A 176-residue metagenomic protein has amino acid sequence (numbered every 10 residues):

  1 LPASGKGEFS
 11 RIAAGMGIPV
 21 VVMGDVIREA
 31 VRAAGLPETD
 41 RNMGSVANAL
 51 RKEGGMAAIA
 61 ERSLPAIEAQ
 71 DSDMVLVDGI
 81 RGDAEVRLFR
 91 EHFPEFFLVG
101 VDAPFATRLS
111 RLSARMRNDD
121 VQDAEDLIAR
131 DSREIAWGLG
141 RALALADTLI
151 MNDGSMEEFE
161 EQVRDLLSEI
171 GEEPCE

Functional and structural regions predicted by a protein language model:
L1-A13: Glycine-rich phosphate-binding P-loop
G5, G24, V77, I150 (+1 more regions): Residue-level signal for inorganic ion chemistry
A14-M16, H92-P94, L145-A146: Short, structured coil segments at secondary-structure junctions
I18-L76, I80-E91, D126: ATP-dependent small-molecule kinase phosphotransfer cores that center on conserved nucleotide phosphate-binding segments
V20, L98, T148-M151: Short, well-ordered beta-strand core segments
A57-A58, A114-E169, E176: Small-molecule kinase domains that catalyze NTP-dependent phosphoryl transfer to phosphate-bearing small molecules
D73, F96, D147: Conserved acidic residues
D78-G79, E91-N118: Conserved phosphate-donor/acceptor-positioning beta-strand/loop module used by diverse small-molecule
